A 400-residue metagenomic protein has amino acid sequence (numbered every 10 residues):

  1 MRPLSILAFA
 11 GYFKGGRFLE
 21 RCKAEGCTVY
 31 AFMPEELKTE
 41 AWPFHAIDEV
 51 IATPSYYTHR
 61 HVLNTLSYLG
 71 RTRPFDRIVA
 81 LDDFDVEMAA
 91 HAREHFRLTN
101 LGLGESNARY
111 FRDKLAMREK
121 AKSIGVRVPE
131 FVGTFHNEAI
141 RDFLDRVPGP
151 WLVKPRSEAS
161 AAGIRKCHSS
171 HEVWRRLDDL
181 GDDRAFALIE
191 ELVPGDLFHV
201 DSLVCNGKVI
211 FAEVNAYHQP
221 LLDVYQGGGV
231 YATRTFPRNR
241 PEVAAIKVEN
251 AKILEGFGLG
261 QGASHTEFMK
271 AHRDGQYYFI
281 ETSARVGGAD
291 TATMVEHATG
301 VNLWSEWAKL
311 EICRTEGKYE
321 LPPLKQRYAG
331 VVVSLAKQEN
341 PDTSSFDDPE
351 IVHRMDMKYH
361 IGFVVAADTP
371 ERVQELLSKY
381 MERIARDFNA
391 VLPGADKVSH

Functional and structural regions predicted by a protein language model:
M1-E105, E138, T369-P370, S378-V398: ATP-binding N-terminal substructure of ATP-dependent carboxylate-amine bond-forming enzymes
S5, G15, I140, E306-H400: Peripheral (often C-terminal) accessory segments that flank ATP-dependent C-N-forming ligase machineries
H61, A139-F143, E172: Short acidic active-site motifs
Y68-F75, D145-V147, G181-D183: Glycine-rich phosphate-binding loop signature in dinucleotide/nucleotide-binding domains
E94-G163: A conserved helix-loop-beta module that forms one wall/lid of the active-site cleft in ATP-utilizing catalytic domains
R127-P129, P150-V153, A162-H199, Q226-A232 (+4 more regions): Conserved ATP-binding module of the ATP-grasp superfamily
T134, I164-S169, L203-C205, V365-A366: Short beta-strand-to-turn element immediately C-terminal to the catalytic PLP-Schiff-base lysine in fold type I
H171, E191-L259, A263, K270 (+2 more regions): ATP-dependent carboxylate/phosphate-activation module, predominantly the ATP-grasp catalytic core and closely related
